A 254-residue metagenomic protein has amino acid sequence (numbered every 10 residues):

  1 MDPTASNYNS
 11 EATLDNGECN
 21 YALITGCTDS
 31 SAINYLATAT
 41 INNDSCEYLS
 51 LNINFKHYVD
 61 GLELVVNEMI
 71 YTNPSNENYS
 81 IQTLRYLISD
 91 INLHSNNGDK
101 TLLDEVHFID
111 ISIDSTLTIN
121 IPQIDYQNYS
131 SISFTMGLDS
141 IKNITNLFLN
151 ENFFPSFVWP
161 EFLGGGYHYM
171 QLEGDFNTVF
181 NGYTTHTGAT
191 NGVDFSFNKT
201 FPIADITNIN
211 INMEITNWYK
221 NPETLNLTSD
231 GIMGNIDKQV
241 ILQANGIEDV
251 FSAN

Functional and structural regions predicted by a protein language model:
M1-Y48: Primarily marks secretory-pathway-exposed extracellular/lumenal segments that are disulfide- and glycosylation-prone
L49-N254: A short, solvent-exposed, low-complexity linear motif enriched for acidic/polar residues with Pro/Gly/Ser/Thr
